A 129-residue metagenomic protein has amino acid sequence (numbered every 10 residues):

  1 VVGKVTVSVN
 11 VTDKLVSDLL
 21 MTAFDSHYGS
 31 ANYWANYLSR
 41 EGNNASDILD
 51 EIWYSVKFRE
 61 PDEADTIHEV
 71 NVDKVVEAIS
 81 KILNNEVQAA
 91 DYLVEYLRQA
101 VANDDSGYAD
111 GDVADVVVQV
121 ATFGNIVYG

Functional and structural regions predicted by a protein language model:
V1-I67: Long, contiguous N-terminal structural blocks used for assembly/anchoring
T22-S26, S30, R40-E41, S55 (+3 more regions): Surface-exposed polar/charged interaction patches
Y92-G111: A short, flexible low-complexity segment enriched in Lys/Arg and Gly/Pro that occurs in N-terminal basic tails
S106-Y128: Short, compact, well-ordered microdomains
